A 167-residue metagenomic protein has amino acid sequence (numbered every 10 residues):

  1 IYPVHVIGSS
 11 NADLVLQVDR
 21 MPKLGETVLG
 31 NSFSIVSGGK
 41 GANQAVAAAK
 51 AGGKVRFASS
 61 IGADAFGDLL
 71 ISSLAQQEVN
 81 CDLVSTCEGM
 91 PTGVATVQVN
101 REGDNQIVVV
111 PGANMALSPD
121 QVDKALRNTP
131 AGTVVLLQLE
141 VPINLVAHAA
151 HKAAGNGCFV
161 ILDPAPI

Functional and structural regions predicted by a protein language model:
I1-S10, S60, S72-T86, V97-I167: Ribokinase/PfkB-type carbohydrate-kinase core domain
I1-S60, A65-V79: Glycine-rich phosphate/adenosyl-contacting loop at the front of the ribokinase-like
E88-M90: Short, glycine-/polar-rich solvent-exposed loops and beta-turns at beta-strand/coil boundaries
G93-A95: Glycine-rich phosphate-binding loop of ATP-grasp-fold ATP-dependent ligases
